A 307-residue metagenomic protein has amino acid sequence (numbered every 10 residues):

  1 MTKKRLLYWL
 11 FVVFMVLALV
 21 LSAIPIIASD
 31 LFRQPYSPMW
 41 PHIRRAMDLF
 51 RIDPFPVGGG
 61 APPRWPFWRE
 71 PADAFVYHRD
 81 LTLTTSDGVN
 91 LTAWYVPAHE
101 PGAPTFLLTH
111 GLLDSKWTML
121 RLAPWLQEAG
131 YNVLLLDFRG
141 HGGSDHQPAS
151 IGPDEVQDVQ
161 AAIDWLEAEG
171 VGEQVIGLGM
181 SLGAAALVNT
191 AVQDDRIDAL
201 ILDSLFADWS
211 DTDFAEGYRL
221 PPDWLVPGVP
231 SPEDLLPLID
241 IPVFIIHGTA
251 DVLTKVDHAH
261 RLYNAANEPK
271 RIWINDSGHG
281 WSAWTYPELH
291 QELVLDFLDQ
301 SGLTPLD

Functional and structural regions predicted by a protein language model:
A18-L83: An N-terminal hydrophobic leader/cap segment in hydrolases
F50, A184-I241, I274, W284: Hydrolase active-site cap/lid region
L112-W125, F138: The serine-hydrolase catalytic nucleophile loop
T118, A149-G170: Alpha/beta-hydrolase active-site loop
L126-D145: Conserved alpha/beta-hydrolase
L238-D240, I245-H247, D251: Short beta-strand/loop motif that positions the catalytic acidic residue of the alpha/beta-hydrolase fold
N264-S282: Catalytic histidine neighborhood in serine/cysteine hydrolases with alpha/beta-hydrolase-type architecture
A283-D296: Post-His helix in hydrolase/transferase enzymes
